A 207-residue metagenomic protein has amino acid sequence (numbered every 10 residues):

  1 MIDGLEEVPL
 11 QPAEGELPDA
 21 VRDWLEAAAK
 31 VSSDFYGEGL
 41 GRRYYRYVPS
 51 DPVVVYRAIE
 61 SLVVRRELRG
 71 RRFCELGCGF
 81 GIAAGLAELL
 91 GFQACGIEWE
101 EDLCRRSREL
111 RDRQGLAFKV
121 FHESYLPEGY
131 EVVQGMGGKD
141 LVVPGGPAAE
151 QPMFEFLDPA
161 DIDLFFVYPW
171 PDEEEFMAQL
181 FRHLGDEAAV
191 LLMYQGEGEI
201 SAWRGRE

Functional and structural regions predicted by a protein language model:
M1-R69: S-adenosyl-L-methionine
R69-G79: Conserved class I S-adenosyl-L-methionine
F80-F92: Conserved SAM-binding loop of SAM-dependent methyltransferases across substrates and taxa, primarily the Class I
Q93-E98: Conserved SAM-binding motif I beta-strand of class I
E100, L110, E197: Residues in the short beta-alpha loop(s) of Rossmann-like NAD(P)-binding domains
C104-R105: Short alpha-helix immediately C-terminal to the canonical SAM-binding loop
R108-P159: S-adenosyl-L-methionine
L164, P171-E207: C-terminal substrate-binding/active-site "lid" region of AdoMet-derived donor-dependent transferases
